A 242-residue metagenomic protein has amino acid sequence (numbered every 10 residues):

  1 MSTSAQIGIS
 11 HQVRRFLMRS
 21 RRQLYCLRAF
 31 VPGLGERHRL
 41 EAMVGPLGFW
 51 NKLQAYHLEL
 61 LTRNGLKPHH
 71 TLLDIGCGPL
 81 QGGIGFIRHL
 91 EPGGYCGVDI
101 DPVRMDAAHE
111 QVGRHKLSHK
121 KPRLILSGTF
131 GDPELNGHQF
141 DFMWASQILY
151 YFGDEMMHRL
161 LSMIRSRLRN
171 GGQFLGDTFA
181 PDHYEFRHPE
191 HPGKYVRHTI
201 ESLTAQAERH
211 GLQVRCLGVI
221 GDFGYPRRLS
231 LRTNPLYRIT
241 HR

Functional and structural regions predicted by a protein language model:
Q6-R63, P79-E134, F152-M156, M163 (+1 more regions): Class I (Rossmann-like) S-adenosyl-L-methionine-dependent methyltransferase catalytic domain, capturing the SAM-binding
H69-G78: Conserved class I S-adenosyl-L-methionine
T71, G172-Q173: Short glycine-centered segments of the SAM/dcSAM-binding site in methyltransferase folds
D141: Conserved acidic residues
W144: A conserved beta-strand element that flanks and buttresses the S-adenosyl-L-methionine
Q147-I148: Short catalytic micro-motifs in class I SAM-dependent methyltransferases
